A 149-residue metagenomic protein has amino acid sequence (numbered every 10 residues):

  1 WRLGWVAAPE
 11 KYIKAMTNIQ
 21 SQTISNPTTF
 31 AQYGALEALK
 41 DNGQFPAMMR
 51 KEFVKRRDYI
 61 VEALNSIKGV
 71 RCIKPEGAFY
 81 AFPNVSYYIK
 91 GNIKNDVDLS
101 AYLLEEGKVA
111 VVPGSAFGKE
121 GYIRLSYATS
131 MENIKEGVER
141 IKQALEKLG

Functional and structural regions predicted by a protein language model:
W1-G149: PLP-dependent class I/II
